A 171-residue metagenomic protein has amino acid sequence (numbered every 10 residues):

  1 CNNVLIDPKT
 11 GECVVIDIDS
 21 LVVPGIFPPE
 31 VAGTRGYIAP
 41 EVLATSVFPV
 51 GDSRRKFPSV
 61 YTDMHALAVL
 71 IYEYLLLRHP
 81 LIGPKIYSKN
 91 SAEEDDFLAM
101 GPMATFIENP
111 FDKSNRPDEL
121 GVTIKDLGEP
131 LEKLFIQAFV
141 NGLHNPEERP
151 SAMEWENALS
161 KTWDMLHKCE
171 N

Functional and structural regions predicted by a protein language model:
C1-D52: Activation segment/activation loop of eukaryotic-type protein kinase catalytic domains
C1-V4, H65, A152-E156: Extended hydrophobic secondary-structure segments that form protein cores and membrane-embedded regions
G33, T62, P150: Residue-level signal for the nucleotide or nucleotide-sugar donor/cofactor binding architecture
V42, S46, I71-I82, G142 (+1 more regions): A generic secondary-structure signal for well-formed alpha-helical elements
R55-H65, L70-E132: Conserved C-lobe activation region of Hanks-type protein kinase-like domains
D126-H167: Terminal C-lobe "cap" of eukaryotic-type protein kinase domains
E170: Cys/His/Pro-rich metal-binding microdomains
